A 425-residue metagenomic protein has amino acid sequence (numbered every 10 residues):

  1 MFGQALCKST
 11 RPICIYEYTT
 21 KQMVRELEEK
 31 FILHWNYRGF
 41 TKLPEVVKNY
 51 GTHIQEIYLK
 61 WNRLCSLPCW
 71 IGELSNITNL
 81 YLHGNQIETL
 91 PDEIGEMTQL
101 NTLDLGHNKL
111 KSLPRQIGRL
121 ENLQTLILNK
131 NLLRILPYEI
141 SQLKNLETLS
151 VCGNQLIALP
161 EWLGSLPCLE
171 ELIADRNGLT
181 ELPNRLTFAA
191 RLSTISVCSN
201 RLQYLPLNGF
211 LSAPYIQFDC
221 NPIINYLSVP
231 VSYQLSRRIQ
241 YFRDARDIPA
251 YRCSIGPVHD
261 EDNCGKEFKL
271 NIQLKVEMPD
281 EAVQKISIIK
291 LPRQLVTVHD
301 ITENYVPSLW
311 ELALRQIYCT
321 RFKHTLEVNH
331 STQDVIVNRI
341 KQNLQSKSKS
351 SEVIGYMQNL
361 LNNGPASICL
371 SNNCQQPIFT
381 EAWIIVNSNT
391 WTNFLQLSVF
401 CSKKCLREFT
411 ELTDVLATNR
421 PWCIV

Functional and structural regions predicted by a protein language model:
Q4-L6, P12, E26-N79: LRR N-terminal entry segment and analogous cap-like coil->beta motifs
L33, Q55-L59, T78-L82, N101-L105 (+6 more regions): Conserved hydrophobic beta-strand positions in leucine-rich repeat
L43-V47, L67-W70, L90-E93, L113-Q116 (+5 more regions): The feature encodes a structural signal of leucine-rich repeats
N49-H53, G72-I77, G95-Q99, G118-L123 (+5 more regions): Leucine-rich repeat
C65-T148, C152: A generic tandem-repeat structural signature
P167-V335: Leucine-rich repeat domain C-terminal region
Y305-V425: Cys/His-clustered metal-coordination modules, chiefly Zn-binding fingers
